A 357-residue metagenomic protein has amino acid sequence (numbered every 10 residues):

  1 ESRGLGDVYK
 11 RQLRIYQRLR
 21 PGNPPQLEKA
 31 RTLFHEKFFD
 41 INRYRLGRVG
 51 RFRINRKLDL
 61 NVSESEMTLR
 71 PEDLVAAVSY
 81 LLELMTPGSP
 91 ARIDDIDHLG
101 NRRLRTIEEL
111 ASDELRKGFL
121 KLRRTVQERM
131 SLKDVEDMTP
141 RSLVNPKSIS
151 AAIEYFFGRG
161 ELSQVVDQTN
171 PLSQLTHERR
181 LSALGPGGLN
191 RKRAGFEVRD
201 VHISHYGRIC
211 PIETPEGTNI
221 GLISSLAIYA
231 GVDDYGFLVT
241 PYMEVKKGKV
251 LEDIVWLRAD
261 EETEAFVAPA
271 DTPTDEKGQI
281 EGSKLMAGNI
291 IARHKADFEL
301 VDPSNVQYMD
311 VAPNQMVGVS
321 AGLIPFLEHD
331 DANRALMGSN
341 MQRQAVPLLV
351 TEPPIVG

Functional and structural regions predicted by a protein language model:
E1-R3, D7-S182, G188, A227-A230 (+1 more regions): N-terminal non-catalytic structural scaffold regions of very large proteins
E161-S224, P347-G357: Conserved mixed alpha/beta core segments that line enzyme active sites in large multi-domain catalysts
